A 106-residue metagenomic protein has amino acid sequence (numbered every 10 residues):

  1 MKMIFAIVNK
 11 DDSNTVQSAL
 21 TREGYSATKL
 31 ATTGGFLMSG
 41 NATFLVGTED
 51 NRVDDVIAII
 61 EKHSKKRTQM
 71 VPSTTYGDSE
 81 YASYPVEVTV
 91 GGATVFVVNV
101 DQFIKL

Functional and structural regions predicted by a protein language model:
M1-L106: Positively charged, small/polar-rich N-terminal and surface patches that mediate targeting and assembly and bind
